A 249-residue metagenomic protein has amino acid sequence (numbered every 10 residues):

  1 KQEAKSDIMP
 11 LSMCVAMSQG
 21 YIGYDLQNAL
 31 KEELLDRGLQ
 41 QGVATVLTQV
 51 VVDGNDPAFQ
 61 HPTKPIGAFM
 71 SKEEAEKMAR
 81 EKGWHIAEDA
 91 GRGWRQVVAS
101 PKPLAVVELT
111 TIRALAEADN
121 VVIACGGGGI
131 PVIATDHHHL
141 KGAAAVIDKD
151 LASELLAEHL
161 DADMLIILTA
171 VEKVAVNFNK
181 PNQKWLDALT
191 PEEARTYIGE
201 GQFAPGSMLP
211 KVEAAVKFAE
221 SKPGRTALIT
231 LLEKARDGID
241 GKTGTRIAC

Functional and structural regions predicted by a protein language model:
K1-C249: C-terminal catalytic "cap/lid" subdomain
